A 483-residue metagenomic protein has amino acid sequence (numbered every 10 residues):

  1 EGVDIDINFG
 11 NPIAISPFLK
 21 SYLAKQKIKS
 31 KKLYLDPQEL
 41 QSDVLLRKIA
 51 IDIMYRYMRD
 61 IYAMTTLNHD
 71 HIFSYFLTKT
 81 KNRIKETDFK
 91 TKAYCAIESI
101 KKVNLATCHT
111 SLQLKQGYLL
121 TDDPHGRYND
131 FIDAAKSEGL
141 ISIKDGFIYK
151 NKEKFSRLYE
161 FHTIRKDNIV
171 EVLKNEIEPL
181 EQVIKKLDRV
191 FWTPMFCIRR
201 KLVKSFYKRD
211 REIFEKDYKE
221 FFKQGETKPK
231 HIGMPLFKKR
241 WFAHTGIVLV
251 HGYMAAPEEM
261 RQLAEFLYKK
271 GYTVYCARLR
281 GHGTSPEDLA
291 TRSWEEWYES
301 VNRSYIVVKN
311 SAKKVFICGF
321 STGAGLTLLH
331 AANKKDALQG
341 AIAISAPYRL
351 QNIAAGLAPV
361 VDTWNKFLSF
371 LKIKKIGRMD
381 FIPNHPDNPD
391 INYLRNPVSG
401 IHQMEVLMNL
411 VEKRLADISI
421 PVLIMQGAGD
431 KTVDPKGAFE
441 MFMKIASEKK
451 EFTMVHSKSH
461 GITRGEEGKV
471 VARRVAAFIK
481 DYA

Functional and structural regions predicted by a protein language model:
E1-K230, L236: Membrane-interfacial terminal anchoring regions of lipid-handling membrane enzymes
Q224-S285: Short, surface-exposed "cap/lid" segments of acyl-processing enzymes
L263, I420, D434-M443, M454: Short alpha-helix in the alpha/beta-hydrolase fold that links the catalytic acid
A324-K335, A341: Short glycine-enriched nucleophile-adjacent loop and the immediately C-terminal alpha-helix near the catalytic center
I418, I424-Q426, D430: Short beta-strand/loop motif that positions the catalytic acidic residue of the alpha/beta-hydrolase fold
G429-V433, G461: Acidic catalytic loop of the alpha/beta-hydrolase fold
F439, M443-G461, G468: Catalytic histidine neighborhood in serine/cysteine hydrolases with alpha/beta-hydrolase-type architecture
H456-A483: Catalytic active-site module of serine/aspartate enzymes centered on a nucleophile-bearing elbow/loop
